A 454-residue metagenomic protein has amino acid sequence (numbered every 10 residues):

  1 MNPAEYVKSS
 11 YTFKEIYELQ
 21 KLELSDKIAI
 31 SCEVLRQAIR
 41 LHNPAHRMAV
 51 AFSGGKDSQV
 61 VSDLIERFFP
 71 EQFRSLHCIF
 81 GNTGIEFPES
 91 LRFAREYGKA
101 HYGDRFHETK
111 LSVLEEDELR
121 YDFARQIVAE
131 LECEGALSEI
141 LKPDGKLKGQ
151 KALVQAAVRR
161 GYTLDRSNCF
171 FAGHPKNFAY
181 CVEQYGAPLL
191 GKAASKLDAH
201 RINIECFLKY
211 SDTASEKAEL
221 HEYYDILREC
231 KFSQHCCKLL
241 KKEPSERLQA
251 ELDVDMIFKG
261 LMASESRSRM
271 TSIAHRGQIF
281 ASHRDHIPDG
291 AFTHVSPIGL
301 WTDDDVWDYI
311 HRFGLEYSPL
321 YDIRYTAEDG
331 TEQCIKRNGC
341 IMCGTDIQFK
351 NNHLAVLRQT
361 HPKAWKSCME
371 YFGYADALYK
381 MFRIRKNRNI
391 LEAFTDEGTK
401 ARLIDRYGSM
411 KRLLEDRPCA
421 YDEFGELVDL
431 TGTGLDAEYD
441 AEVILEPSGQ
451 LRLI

Functional and structural regions predicted by a protein language model:
N2-D305, I454: ATP-dependent adenylation/nucleotidyltransferase module used to activate substrates
N2-E18, C32, R40, P44-R47 (+2 more regions): ATP/NTP-dependent adenylation/nucleotidyl-transfer catalytic domains that generate, transfer, or process NMP-activated
